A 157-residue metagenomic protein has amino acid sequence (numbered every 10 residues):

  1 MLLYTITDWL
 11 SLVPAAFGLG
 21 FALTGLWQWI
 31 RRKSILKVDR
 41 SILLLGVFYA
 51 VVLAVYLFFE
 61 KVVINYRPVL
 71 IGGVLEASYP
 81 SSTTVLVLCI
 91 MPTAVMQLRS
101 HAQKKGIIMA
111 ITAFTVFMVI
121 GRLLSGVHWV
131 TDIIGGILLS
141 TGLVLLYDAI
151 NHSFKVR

Functional and structural regions predicted by a protein language model:
M1-S78, V85-M109: Hydrophobic alpha-helical bundle signature of multipass membrane enzymes
G72-R157: Membrane-embedded catalytic cores of phosphoryl/pyrophosphoryl-handling enzymes
